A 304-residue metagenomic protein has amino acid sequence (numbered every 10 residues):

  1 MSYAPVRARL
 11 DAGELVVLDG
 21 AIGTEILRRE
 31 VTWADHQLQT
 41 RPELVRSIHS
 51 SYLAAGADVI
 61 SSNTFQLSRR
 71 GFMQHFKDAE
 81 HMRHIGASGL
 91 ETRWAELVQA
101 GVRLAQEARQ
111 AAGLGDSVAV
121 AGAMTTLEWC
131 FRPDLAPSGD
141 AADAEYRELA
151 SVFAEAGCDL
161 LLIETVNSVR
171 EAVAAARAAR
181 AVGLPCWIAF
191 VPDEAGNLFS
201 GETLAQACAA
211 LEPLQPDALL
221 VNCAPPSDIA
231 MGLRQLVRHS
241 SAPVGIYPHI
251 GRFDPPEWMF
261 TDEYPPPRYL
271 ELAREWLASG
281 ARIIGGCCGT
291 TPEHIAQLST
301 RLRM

Functional and structural regions predicted by a protein language model:
M1-M304: Domain-level signal for soluble alpha/beta catalytic cores
